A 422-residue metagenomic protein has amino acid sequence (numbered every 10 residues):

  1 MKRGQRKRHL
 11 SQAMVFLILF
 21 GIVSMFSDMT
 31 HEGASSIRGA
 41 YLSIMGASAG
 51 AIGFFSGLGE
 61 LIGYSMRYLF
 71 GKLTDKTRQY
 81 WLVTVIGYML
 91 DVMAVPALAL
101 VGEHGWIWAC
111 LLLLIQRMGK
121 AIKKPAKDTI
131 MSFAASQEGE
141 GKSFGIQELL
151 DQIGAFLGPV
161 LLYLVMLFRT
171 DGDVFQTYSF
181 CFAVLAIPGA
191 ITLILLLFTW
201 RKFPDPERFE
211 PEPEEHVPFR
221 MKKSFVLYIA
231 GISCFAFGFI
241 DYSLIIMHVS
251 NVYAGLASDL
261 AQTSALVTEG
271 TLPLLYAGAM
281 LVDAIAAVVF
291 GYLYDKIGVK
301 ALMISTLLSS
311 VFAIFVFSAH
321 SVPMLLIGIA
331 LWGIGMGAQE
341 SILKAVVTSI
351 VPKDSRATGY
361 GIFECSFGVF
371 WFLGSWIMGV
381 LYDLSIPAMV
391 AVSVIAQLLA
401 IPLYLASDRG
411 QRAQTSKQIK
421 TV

Functional and structural regions predicted by a protein language model:
K2-M14, R201-G231, D259-S264: Juxtamembrane intracellular "pre-TM" segments in multi-pass secondary transporters
R6-G63, L227-G231, F235-A261: Helix-loop boundary and gating motifs at the non-cytosolic
M25, A94, G105-K123, S233 (+1 more regions): Hydrophobic core of transmembrane alpha-helices in multi-pass small-molecule transporters, especially MFS/SLC-type
M66-Q79, M166, A286-G298, Y382: Helix-to-loop junctions at the C-terminal end of transmembrane segments in multipass secondary transporters
K76-Y88, D295-T306: Cytoplasmic membrane-interface "Motif A"-like loop-to-helix N-cap segments of 12-TM Major Facilitator Superfamily
M89-H104, L308-H320: C-terminal ends and interior cores of transmembrane alpha-helices in multi-pass membrane transporters/permeases
I122-A135, A338-V351: Intracellular juxtamembrane helix-capping segments at the cytosolic ends of symmetry-related transmembrane helices
A186-R208, A400-D408: C-terminal membrane-cytosol helix-exit motif in multi-pass small-molecule transporters
